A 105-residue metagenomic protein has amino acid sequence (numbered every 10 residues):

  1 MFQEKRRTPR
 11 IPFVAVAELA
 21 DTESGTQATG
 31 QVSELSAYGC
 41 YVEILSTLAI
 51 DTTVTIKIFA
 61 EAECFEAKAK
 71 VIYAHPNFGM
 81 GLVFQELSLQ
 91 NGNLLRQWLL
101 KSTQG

Functional and structural regions predicted by a protein language model:
M1-L35, R96-G105: N-terminal helix initiation/capping motif
T8, E43-T47: Short, surface-exposed secondary-structure edge patches
A15-D21, T52-C64: Short conserved beta-strand and strand-loop elements enriched in small hydrophobics with frequent Asp/Gly
T22, A37-Y38, A74-F78: Short, conserved beta-turn/loop elements at beta-strand boundaries and strand-helix junctions
V32, A69-V71: Conserved hydrophobic positions within beta-strands
Y41-I44, N77-E86: Short, solvent-exposed secondary-structure boundary/capping segments
